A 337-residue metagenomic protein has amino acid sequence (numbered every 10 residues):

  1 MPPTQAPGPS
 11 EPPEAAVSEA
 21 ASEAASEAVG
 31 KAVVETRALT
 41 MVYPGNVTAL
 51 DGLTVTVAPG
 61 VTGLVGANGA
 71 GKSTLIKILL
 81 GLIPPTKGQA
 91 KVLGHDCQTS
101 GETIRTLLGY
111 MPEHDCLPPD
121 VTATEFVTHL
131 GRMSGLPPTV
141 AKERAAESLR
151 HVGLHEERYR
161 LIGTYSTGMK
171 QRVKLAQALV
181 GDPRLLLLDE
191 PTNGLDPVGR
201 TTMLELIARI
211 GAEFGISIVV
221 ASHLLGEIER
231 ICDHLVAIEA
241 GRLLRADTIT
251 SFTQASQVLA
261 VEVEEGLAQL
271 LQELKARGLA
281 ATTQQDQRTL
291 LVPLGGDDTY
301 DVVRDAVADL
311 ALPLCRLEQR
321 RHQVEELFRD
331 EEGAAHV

Functional and structural regions predicted by a protein language model:
A28-T36, T40-G52, Q98-G101: A short, flexible loop at the N-terminus of ABC-type nucleotide-binding domains that lies
A67-G71: Walker A (P-loop) phosphate-binding loop of ABC-type ATPase nucleotide-binding domains
T128, R132, T139-E157: Conserved ABC ATPase "signature" region
D182: Conserved catalytic motifs of ABC-family nucleotide-binding domains
L186-E190: Catalytic Walker B motif of ABC-type/P-loop ATPase nucleotide-binding domains
M203-P293: ABC transporter nucleotide-binding domain
Q257-E331, V337: Short, charged/small-residue-rich alpha-helical element at the C-terminal edge of ABC transporter nucleotide-binding
